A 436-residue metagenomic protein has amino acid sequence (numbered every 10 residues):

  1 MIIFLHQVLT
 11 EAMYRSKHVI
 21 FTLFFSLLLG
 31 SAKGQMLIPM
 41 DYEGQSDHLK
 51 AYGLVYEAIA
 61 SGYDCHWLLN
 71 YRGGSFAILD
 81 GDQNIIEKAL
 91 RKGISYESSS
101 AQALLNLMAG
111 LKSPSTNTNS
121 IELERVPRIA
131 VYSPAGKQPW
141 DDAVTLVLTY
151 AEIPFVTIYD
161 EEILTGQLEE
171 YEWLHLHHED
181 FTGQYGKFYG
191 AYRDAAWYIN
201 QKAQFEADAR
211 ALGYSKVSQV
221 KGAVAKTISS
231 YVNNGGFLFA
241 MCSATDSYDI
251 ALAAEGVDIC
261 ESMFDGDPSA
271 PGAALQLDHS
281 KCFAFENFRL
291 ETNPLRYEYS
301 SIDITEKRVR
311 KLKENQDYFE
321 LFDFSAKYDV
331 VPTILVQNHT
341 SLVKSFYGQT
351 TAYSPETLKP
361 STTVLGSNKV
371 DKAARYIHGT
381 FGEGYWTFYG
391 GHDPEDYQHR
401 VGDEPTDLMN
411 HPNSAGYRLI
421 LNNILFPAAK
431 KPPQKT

Functional and structural regions predicted by a protein language model:
F4-I20: Bacterial N-terminal signal peptides that target proteins for export
I20-L28: Bacterial N-terminal signal peptides
K33-D142, A151, G391: Hydrophobic targeting/anchoring helices
G34-M40, S46-A77, A225, D258 (+1 more regions): Extracellular ligand-binding/catalytic regions of CAZymes and related secreted enzymes and adhesion modules
M36-S46, F76-E87, K137-T245, I250-A254: Helical hinge/lid and interdomain linker segments adjacent to catalytic or ligand-binding clefts that mediate domain
E122-R125, G166-E169, Y231-N233, T357 (+1 more regions): Extracellular/periplasmic catalytic domains that process cell-envelope and extracellular macromolecules
D142, T149, D246, D265 (+1 more regions): Catalytic beta-strand/loop cores that center a nucleophilic Ser/Cys/Thr and support acyl-enzyme chemistry
A253, S262-F264, A273-A274: Catalytic cores of eukaryotic secretory-pathway lumenal/extracellular enzymes that build and remodel glycoconjugates
